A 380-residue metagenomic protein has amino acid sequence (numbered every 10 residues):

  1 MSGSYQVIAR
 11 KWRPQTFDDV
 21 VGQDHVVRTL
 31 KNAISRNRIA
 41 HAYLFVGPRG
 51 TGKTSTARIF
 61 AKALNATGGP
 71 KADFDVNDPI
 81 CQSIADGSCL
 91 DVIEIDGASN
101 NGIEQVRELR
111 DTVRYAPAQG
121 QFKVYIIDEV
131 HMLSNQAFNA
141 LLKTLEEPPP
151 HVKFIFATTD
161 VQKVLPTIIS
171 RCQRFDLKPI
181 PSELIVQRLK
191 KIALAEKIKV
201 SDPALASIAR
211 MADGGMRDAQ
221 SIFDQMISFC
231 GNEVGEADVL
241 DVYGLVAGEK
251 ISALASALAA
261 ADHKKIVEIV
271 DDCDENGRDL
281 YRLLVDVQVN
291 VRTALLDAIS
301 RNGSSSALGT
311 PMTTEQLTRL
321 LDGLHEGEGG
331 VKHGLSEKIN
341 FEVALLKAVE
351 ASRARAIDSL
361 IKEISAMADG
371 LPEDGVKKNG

Functional and structural regions predicted by a protein language model:
M1-R174, I192: P-loop/Walker A NTP-binding region and its immediately flanking N-terminal helices in P-loop NTPase folds
K62, D86-L90, Q105-E108, Q121 (+3 more regions): Extended, largely alpha-helical regulatory/partner-binding modules appended to the mid-to-C-terminal parts
